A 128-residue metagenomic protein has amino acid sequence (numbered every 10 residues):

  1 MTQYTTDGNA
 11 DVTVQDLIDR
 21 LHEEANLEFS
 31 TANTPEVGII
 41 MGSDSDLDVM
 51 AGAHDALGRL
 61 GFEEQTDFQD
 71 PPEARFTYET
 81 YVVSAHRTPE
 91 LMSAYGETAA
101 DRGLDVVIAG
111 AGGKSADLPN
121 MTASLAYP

Functional and structural regions predicted by a protein language model:
M1-N33: Haloarchaeal acidic low-complexity proteome signature biased toward cell-envelope/secretome components but also
Y4, Y78-Y81, Y95, Y127: Sequence-level detector for tyrosine residue identity
Y4-T6, S30-T31, P71-R75, G96-A100: Generic detector of short, locally flexible boundary/turn motifs and exposed helical patches
T5, P35, I39, S93 (+1 more regions): Generic detector of intrinsically disordered, low-complexity, polar/charged segments
V12, D16, D44-D48, G52 (+3 more regions): Conserved active-site and cofactor/substrate-binding residues in soluble primary-metabolism enzymes
V12-D16, V82-V83, V106-A109: Short linear motifs at secondary-structure transitions and domain/linker junctions
L27-H86: Glycine-rich phosphate/diphosphate-binding loop of Rossmann-like nucleotide-binding domains
E90-P128: Glycine-rich phosphate-binding loop
